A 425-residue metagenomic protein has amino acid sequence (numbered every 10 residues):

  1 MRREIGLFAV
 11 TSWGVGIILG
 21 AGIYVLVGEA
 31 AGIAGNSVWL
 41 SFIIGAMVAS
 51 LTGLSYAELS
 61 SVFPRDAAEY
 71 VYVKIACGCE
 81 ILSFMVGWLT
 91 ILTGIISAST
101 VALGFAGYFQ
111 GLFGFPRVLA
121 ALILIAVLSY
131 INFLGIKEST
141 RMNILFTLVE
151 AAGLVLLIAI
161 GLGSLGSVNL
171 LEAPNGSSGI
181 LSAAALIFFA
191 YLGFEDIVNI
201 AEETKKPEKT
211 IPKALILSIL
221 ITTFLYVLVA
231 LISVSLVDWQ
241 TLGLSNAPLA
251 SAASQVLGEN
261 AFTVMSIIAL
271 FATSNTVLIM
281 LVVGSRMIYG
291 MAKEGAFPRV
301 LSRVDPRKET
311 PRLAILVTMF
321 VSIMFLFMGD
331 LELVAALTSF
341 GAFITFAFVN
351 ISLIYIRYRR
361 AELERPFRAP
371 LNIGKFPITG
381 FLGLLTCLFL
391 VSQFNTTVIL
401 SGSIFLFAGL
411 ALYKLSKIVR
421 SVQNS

Functional and structural regions predicted by a protein language model:
M1, W39, G114-P116, I123 (+1 more regions): Helix-loop-helix junctions that connect adjacent transmembrane segments in multi-pass membrane transporters
M1-S37, I43, S50-A57, R65-A67 (+4 more regions): Membrane-interface "cap" regions at the ends of multi-pass membrane proteins
E29-I33, S41, S50-I125, S129-F133 (+3 more regions): Hydrophobic transmembrane alpha-helices that form the core helical bundles of multi-pass secondary transporters
F42-I44, V86, L112-I136, A151-L157 (+2 more regions): Transmembrane alpha-helical segments of multi-pass small-molecule transport proteins
E69-C79, Q110-L112, I216-L281, F297-L333: TM-loop-TM module centered on a large, flexible mid-protein loop between adjacent transmembrane helices in multi-pass
A106-F109, P116-S164, P174-S177, L215-I219 (+2 more regions): Membrane-interface loop-to-helix entry segments
Y108, A126-F133, I158, A230-I232 (+5 more regions): Alpha-helical transmembrane segments of multipass membrane proteins
M142, P174, V300-E309, F346-V398 (+1 more regions): C-terminal membrane-solvent junction of multi-pass transporters and transport-like membrane proteins
